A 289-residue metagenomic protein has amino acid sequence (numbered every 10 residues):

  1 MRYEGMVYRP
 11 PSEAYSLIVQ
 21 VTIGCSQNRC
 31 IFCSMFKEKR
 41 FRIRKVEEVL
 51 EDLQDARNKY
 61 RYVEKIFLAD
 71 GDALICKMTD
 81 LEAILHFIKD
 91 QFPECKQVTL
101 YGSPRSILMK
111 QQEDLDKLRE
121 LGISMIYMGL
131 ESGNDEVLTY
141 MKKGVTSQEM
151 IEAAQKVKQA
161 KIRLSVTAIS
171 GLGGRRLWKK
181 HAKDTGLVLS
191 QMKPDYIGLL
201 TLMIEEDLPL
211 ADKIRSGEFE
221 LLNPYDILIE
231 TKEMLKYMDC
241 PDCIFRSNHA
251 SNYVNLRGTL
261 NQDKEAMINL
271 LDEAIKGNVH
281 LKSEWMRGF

Functional and structural regions predicted by a protein language model:
M1-E13, L187-F289: Auxiliary Fe-S-binding modules of radical SAM enzymes
G5-E48: Canonical Radical SAM [4Fe-4S] cluster-binding loop centered on the CxxxCxxC motif and its immediate flanking residues
L17-V19, E64-I66, K96-G102, I126-M128 (+3 more regions): Hydrophobic faces of well-ordered beta-strands that scaffold small-molecule active sites in alpha/beta enzyme cores
C25, C33, V49, L68 (+6 more regions): Conserved, mostly hydrophobic/aromatic
V49, L81, Q111, M150 (+3 more regions): Aromatic/hydrophobic pocket-lining residues that form the small-molecule binding cavity in soluble enzyme cores
R57-Q159, D239-C240: Conserved SAM/AdoMet-binding glycine-rich loop
R105, G133-V137, V157-H181, L200-E206 (+1 more regions): Conserved strand-turn element in the central/C-terminal portion of the radical SAM core barrel that lines
E113-L115, G173-Q191: Catalytic cores of alpha/beta
